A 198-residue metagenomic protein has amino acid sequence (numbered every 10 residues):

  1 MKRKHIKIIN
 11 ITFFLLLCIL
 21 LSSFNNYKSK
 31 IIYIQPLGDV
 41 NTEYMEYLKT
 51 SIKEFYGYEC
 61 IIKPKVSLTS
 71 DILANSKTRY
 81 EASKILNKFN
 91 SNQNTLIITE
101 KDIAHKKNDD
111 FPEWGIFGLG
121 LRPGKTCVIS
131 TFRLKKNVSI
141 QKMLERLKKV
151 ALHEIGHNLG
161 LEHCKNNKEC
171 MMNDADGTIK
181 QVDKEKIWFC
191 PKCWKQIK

Functional and structural regions predicted by a protein language model:
K2-T12: Bacterial N-terminal signal peptides that target proteins for export
L17-K30: Bacterial Sec-dependent signal peptides at the C-terminal "C-region" and cleavage site
I19, I129, N167: Residue-level signal for pocket-adjacent positions within structured domains
K28, N90, R122-P123, N166 (+1 more regions): A short, structural micro-pattern
K28-E43: Fold-level signature of zinc-dependent metallopeptidase catalytic domains
Q35-D39, F132-L134, A175: Short strand-loop junctions, especially beta-strand C-caps/beta-turns that link beta-sheets to coils or alpha-helices
T42-V150, E162: Metzincin-family zinc-dependent endopeptidase catalytic domain
L134-K198: The catalytic-center signature of Zn2+-dependent metalloproteases
